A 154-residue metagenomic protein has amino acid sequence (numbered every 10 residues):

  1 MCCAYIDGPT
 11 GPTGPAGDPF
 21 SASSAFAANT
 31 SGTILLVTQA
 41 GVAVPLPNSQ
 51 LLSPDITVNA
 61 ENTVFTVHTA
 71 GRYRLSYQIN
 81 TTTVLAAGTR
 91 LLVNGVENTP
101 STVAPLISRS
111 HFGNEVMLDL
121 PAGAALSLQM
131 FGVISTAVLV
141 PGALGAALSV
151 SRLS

Functional and structural regions predicted by a protein language model:
C3, P12-S154: Extracellular jelly-roll beta-sandwich "head" domains, especially the C-terminal globular C1q domain
D7-P9: Secreted/processed peptides and extracellular or luminal domains of membrane proteins
